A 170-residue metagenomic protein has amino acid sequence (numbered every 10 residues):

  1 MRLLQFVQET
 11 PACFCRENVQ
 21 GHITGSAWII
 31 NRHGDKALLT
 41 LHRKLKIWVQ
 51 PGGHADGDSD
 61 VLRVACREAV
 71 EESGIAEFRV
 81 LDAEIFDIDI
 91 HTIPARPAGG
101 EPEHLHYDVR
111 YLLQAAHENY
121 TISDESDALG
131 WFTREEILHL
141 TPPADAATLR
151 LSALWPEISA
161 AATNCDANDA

Functional and structural regions predicted by a protein language model:
M1, Y111, A167-A170: Short glycine-rich, low-complexity/disordered patches
M1-S26: Acidic, metal-coordinating catalytic segment for phosphate/diphosphate chemistry, firing primarily on the Nudix
E9, N18, R43, Q50 (+3 more regions): Residue-level signal for pocket-adjacent positions within structured domains
R16-N18, L38-T40, G53, Y120-S123: Short histidine-centered beta-strand/loop micro-motifs that create catalytic or ligand/metal-coordination sites
W28-R32, A37-C66: Glycine-rich active-site/cofactor-binding loop and its immediate structural neighborhood
D56-A146: Unchanged
P143-A170: Charged phosphate-binding loop/patch that engages nucleotide di/tri-phosphates or the phosphate backbone of nucleic
